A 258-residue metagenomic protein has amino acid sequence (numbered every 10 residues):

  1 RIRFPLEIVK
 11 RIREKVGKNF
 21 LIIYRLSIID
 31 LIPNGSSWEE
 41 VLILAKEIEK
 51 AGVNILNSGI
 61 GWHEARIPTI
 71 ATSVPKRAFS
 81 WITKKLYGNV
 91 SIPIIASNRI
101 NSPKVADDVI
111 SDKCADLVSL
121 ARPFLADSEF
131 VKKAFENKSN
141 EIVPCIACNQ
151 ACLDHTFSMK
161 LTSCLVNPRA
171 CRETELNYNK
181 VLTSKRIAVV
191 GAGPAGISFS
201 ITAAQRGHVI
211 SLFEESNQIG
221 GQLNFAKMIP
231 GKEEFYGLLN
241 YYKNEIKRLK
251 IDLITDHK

Functional and structural regions predicted by a protein language model:
R1-V190, P194-I210, Q218: Flavin-dependent oxidoreductase catalytic cores
V189-D256: Beta1-alpha1 glycine-rich phosphate/pyrophosphate-binding loop at the start of Rossmann-like nucleotide-binding domains
